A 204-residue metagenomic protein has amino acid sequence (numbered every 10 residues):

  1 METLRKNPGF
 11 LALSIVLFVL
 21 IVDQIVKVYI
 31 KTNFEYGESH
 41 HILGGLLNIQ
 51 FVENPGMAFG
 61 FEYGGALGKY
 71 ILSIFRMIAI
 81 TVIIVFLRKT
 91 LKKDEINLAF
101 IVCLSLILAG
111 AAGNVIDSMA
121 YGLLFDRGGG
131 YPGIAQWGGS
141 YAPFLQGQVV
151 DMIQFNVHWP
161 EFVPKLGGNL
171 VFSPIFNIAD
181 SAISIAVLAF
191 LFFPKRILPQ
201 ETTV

Functional and structural regions predicted by a protein language model:
M1-V204: Alpha-helical transmembrane bundles and membrane-interface segments of multipass inner-membrane proteins
